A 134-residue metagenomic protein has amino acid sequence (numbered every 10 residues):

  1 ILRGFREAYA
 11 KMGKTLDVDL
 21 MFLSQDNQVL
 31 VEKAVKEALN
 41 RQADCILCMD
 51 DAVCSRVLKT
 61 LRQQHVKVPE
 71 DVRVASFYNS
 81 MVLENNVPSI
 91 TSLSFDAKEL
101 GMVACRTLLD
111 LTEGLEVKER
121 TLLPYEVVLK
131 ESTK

Functional and structural regions predicted by a protein language model:
I1-K134: Bacterial carbohydrate/catabolite-sensing allosteric modules
